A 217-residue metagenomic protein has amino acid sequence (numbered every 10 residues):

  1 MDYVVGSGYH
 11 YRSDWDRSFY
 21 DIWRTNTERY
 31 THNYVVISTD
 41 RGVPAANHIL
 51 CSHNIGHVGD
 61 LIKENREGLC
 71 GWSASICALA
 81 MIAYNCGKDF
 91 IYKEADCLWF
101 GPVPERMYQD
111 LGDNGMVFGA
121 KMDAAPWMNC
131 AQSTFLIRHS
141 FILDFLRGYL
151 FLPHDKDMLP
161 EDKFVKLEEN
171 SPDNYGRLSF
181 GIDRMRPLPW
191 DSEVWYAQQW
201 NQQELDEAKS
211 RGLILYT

Functional and structural regions predicted by a protein language model:
D2-Y3, T27-V36, K88: Short loop->beta transition adjacent to catalytic acidic/histidine clusters or analogous donor-positioning motifs
Y3-D14: A conserved hydrophobic helix/loop-capping motif in glycosyltransferases and polysaccharide synthases
R12-Y30: Short, well-formed alpha-helical segments that are part of the catalytic scaffolds of diverse glycosyltransferases
S13-R17, G42-A46, E105-R106: Short, charged/polar "capping" segments at the starts of alpha-helices and the immediately preceding loops
E28, Y84-N85, G112: Residue-level signal for alpha-helix termini/capping positions
I37-G87: Active-site-proximal specificity loops/subdomain of glycosyltransferases
C86-L98: Short beta-strand-to-loop acidic/aromatic patch adjacent to the donor-nucleotide binding site
C97-T217: Conserved catalytic core of nucleotide-sugar-dependent glycosyltransferases
